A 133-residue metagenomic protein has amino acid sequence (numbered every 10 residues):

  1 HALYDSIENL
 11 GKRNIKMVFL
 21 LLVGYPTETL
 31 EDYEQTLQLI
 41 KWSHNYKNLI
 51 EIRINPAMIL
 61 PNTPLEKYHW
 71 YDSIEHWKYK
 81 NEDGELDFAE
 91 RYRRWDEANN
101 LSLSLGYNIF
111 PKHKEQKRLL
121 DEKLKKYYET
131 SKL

Functional and structural regions predicted by a protein language model:
H1-L133: A structural motif corresponding to the C-terminal lobe/cap of the Radical SAM core domain
